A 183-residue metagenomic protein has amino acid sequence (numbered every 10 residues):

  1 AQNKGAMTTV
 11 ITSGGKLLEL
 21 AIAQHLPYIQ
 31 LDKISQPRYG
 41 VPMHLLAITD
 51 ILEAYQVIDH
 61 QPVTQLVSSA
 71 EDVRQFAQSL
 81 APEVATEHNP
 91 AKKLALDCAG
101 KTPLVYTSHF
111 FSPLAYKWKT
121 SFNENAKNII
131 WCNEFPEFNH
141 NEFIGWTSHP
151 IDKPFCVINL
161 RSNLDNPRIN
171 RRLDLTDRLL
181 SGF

Functional and structural regions predicted by a protein language model:
A1-Q78, L96, S162-G182: Glycine-rich phosphate-binding loops that contact phosphosugars or nucleotide phosphates
Y28-Q30, I130, V157-N159: Conserved beta-strand scaffold positions in the cores of enzyme catalytic domains, especially in NTP/NDP-utilizing
E53-F155: Active-site phosphate/pyrophosphate-binding segments
T107-H109, L160-L164: Structural motif
